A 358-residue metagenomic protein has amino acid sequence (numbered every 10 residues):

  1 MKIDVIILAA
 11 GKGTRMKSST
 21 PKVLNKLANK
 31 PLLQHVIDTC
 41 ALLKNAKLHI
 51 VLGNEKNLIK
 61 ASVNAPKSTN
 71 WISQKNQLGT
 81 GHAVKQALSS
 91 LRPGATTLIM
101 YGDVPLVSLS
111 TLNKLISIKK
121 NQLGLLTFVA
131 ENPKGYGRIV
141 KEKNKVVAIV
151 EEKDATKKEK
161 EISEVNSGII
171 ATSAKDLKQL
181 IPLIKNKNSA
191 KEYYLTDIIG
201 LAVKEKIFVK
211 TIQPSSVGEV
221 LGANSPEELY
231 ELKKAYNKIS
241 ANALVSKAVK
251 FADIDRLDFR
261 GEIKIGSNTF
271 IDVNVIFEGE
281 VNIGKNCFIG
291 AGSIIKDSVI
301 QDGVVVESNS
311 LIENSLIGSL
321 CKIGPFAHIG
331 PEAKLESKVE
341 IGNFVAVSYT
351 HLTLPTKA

Functional and structural regions predicted by a protein language model:
M1-S18: N-terminal nucleotide-binding beta1-loop-alpha1 segment
K2, V165-I265: Conserved alpha/beta core of the MobA/IspD/sugar-nucleotide pyrophosphorylase nucleotidyltransferase superfamily
V5-I7, H49-I50, I99, L125-L126 (+1 more regions): Structural beta-sheet core signal
K22-Q34: Short catalytic helix/loop segments, enriched in acidic residues and glycine and frequently bearing histidine
P31-K114: Conserved N-terminal catalytic core of the sugar/cofactor nucleotidyltransferase
K67, V107-S189, T196: Conserved core of the sugar-phosphate nucleotidyltransferase
V249, D255-L257, I263, T269 (+13 more regions): Residues at the loop-to-beta-strand transition
H351-A358: Single conserved hydrophobic/aromatic residue that forms the stacking wall/gate of nucleotide- or nucleobase-binding
